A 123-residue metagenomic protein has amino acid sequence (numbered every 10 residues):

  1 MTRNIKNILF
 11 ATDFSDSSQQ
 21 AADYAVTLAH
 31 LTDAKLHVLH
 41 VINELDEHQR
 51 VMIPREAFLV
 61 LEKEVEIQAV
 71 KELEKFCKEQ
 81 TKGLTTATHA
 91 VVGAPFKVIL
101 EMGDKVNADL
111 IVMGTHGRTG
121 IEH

Functional and structural regions predicted by a protein language model:
M1-R3, L31, K75-I111: Structural beta-alpha unit
T2-R55: Small/aliphatic-rich secondary-structure junction motif
S18, D46, T86, I121-E122: Glycine/Thr-rich phosphate-binding loops of Rossmann-like dinucleotide-binding domains
I53-A57, K105-V106: Short, hinge-like loop/turn segments at secondary-structure boundaries
E56-K71: A short acidic, glycine-rich active-site loop that binds or catalyzes chemistry on phosphate/adenosine moieties
Q68, A90-A94, H116: Short beta->alpha linker loops
L110-H123: Glycine-rich, Arg-bearing micro-motifs that act as flexible, cationic patches
